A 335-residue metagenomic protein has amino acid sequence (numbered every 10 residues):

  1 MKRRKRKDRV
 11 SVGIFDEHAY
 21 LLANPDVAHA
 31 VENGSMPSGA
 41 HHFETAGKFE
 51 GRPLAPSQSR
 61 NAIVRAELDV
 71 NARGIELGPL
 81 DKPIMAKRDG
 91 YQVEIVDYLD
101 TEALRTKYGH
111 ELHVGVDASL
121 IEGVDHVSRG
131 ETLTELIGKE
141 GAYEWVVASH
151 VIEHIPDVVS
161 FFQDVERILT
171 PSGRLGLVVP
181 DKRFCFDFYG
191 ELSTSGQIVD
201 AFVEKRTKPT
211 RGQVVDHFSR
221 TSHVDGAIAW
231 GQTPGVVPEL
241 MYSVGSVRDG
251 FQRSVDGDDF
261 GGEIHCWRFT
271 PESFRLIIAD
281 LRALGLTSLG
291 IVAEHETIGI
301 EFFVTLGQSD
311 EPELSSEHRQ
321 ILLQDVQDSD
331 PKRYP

Functional and structural regions predicted by a protein language model:
M1-N61: Charge-rich, low-complexity intrinsically disordered regions
P56-V70, G74: Active-site donor-binding segments of glycosyltransferases and PAPS-dependent sulfotransferases
D69-L136: Class I SAM-dependent methyltransferase SAM/SAH-binding core
T106-Y108, V114-G130, E135, S160 (+2 more regions): S-adenosyl-L-methionine-dependent methyltransferase catalytic module, highlighting the catalytic core
G138-G141: Glycine-rich phosphate-binding loop signature in dinucleotide/nucleotide-binding domains
V146-V147: Hydrophobic beta-strand segment of the Class I
H150-H154: A short His-aromatic
I155-P156, L169-T170: Helix-to-beta-strand junctions that scaffold the AdoMet/dcAdoMet cofactor pocket in Class I SAM-dependent enzymes
